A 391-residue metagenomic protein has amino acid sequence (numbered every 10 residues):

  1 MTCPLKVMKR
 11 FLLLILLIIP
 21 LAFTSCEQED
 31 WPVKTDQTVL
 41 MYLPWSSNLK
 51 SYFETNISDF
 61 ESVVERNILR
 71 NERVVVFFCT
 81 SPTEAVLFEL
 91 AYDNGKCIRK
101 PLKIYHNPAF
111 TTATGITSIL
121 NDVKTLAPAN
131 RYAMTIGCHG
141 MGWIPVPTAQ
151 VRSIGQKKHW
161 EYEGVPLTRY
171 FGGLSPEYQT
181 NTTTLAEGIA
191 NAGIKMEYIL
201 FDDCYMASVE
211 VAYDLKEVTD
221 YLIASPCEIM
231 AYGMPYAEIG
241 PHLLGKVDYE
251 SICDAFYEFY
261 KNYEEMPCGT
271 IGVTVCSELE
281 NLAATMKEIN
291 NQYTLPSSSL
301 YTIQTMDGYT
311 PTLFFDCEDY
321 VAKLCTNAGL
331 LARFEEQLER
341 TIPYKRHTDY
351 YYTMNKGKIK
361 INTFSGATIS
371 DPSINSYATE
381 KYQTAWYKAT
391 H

Functional and structural regions predicted by a protein language model:
T2-F11: Positively charged n-region of N-terminal signal peptides that target proteins for export
R10, I19-M41, D371-S373: Bacterial Sec-dependent N-terminal signal peptides
E27-N130, Y382: N-terminal extension/subdomain marker
P32, K158-H391: Terminal, contiguous helix-loop blocks that mediate binding/assembly
T38-L43, V74-F78, A133-I136, E197-F201 (+2 more regions): Structural recognition of the beta-strand scaffold that forms the well-ordered cores of secreted hydrolase catalytic
W45-N48, T80-E84, P108, C138-I144 (+4 more regions): Solvent-exposed loop/turn segments at secondary-structure junctions within structured extracellular/periplasmic domains
Y52-F53, L87-F88, I144-A149, V211-A212 (+1 more regions): Short, solvent-exposed loop/turn and secondary-structure capping segments
C79-K100, I136-G173: Surface-exposed loop and adjacent secondary-structure segments within mature catalytic domains
